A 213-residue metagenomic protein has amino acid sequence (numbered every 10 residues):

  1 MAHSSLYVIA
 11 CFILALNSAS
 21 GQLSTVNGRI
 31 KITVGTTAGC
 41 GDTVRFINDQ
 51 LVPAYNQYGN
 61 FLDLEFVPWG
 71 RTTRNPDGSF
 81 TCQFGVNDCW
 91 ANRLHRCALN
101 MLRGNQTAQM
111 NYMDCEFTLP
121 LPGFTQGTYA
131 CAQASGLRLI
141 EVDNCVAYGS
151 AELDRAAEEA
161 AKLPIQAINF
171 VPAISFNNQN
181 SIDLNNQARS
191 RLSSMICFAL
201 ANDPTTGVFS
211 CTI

Functional and structural regions predicted by a protein language model:
H3-Q22: Cleavable N-terminal signal peptides of Sec/SRP-targeted secreted and luminal proteins
H3-S5, K31-G35, I47, P120-I213: C-terminal cap of thioredoxin/glutaredoxin-like
A10, R29, Q83: Generic anion/oxyanion-binding catalytic loop in active/binding sites
A15, V26, Y58-N60: Short, structurally constrained coil/turn elements that cap an alpha-helix or connect an alpha-helix to the following
S20-Q22, W69, N177: Serine/proline-rich low-complexity intrinsically disordered segments, especially terminal tails, linkers
S24-K31: A short, charged/proline- and glycine-enriched loop that marks the coil->beta-strand transition at the N-terminal
I32-L137, S210-T212: Structural alpha/beta surface segment adjacent to cysteine/selenocysteine redox centers across thiol/disulfide enzymes
